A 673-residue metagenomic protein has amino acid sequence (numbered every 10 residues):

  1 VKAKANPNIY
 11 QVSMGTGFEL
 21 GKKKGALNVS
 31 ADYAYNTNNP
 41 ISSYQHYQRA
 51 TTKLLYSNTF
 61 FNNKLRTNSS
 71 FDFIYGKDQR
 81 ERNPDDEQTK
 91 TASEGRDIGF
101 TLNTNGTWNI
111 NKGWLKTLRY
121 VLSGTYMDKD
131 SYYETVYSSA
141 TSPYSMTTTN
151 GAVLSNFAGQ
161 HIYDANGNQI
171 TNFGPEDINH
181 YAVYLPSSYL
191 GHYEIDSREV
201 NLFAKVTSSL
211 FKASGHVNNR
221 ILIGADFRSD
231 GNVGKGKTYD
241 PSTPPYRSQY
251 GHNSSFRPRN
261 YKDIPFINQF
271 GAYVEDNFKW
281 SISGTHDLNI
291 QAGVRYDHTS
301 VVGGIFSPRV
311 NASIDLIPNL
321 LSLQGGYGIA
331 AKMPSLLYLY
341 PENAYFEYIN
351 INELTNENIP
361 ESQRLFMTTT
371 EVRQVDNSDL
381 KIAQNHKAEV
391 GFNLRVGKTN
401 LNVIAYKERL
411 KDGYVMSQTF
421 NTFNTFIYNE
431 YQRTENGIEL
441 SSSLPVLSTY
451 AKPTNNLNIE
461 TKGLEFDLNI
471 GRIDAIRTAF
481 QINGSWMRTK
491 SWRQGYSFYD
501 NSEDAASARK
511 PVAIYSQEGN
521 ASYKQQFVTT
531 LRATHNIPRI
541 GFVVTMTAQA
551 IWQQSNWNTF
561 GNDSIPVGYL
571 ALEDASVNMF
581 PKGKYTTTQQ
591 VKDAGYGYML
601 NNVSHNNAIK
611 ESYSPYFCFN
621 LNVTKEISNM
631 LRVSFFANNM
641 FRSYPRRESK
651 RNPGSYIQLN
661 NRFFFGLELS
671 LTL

Functional and structural regions predicted by a protein language model:
V1-N68, Y338-L339, N343-N356, E408 (+5 more regions): Membrane-proximal, glycine/serine-rich, low-complexity loop/turn segments characteristic of large bacterial
K2, Q11, T148-L288, L339 (+2 more regions): Outer-membrane beta-barrel transmembrane domain signature of Gram-negative proteins, especially the mid-to-C-terminal
K22-L27, F60-T67, N111-L118, K212-N219 (+6 more regions): Repeated loop/turn-to-beta-strand initiation elements of outer-membrane beta-barrel proteins
Y33-T37, F71-Q79, G124-D130, F227-V233 (+14 more regions): Transmembrane beta-strands of outer-membrane beta-barrel pores
A34-G113, G124-T149, Y193-D196, Y656-F664: Flexible loop and strand-edge segments within Gram-negative outer membrane beta-barrel domains
D97-G99, K262-P265, L316, A330-L410 (+3 more regions): Outer-membrane beta-barrel signature, preferentially recognizing the C-terminal barrel domain of Gram-negative
I282-T285, K407-L410, F426-S564: Gram-negative outer-membrane beta-barrel transporters
A331-K332, L410, A550-L572, S576-N602 (+2 more regions): C-terminal beta-signal and adjacent terminal beta-strands/loops of Gram-negative outer-membrane beta-barrel proteins
